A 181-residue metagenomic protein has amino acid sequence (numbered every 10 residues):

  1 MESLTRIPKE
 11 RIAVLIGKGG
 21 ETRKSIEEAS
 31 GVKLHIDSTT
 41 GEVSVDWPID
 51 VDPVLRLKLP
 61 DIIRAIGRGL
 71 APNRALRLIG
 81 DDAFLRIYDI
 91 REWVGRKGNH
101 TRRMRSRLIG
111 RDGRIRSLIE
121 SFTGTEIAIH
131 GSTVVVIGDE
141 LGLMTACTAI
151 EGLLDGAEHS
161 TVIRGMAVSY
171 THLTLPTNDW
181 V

Functional and structural regions predicted by a protein language model:
A13-A29, R105-L118: Short amphipathic alpha-helix segments
S25, D50-L76, G138-V162: Charge-rich, low-aromatic oligomerization/scaffolding segments with amphipathic character
E28-T39, F122-G131, T161: Polar interaction faces of repeat-based domains
T39-D52, G131-G142: Short glycine/threonine-rich beta-strand-turn micro-motifs
P60-T101: Ordered, amphipathic secondary-structure segments that act as subunit-interaction surfaces in large macromolecular
W93-I129: Long, charge-patterned amphipathic alpha-helical coiled-coil/hairpin "stalk" segments used as oligomerization
T171-T177: Conserved small/polar residues in nucleotide/adenosyl-binding loops
